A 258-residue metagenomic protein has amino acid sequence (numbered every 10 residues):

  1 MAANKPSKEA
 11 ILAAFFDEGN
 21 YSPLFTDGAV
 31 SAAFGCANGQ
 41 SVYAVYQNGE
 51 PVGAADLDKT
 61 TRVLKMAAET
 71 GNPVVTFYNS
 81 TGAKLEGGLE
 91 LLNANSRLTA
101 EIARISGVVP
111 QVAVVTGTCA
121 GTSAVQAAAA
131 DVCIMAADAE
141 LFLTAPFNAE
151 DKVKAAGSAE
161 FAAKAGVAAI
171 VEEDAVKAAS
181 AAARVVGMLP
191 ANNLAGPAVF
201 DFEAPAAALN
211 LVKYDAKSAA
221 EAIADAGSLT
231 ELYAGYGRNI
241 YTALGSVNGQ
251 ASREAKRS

Functional and structural regions predicted by a protein language model:
M1-V42, Y46-V52, F161, E172 (+1 more regions): Intrinsically disordered, low-complexity segments enriched in small/flexible residues
L24-A32, L57-K65, G88-L92, S123-A127 (+3 more regions): Phosphate-binding glycine-rich loops and adjacent basic patches that engage nucleotide phosphates, nucleic-acid
A33-A103, V112-V114, A234-G235, Y241-S258: Cleft-lining beta-strand/loop regions that shape enzyme active-site pockets
Y78-L194: Conserved catalytic cores of soluble enzyme domains, especially glycine-rich substrate-binding beta-alpha loops
